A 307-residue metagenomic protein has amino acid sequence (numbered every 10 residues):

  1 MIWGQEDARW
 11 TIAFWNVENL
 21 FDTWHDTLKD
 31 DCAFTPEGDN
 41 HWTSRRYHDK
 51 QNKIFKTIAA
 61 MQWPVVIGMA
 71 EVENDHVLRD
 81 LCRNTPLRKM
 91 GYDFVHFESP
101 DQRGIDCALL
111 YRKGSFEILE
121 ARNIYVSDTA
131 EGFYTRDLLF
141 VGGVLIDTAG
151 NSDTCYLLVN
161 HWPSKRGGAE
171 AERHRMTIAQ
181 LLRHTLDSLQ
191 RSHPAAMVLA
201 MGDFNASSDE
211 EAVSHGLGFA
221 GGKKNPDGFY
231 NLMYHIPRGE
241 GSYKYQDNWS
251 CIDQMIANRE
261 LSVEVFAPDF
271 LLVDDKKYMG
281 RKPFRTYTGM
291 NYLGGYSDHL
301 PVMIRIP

Functional and structural regions predicted by a protein language model:
I2, D187-L199, A206-P307: Metal-dependent phosphoester-hydrolase catalytic domains
I2-K89, V95-I105, Y278-R281, Y287-M290 (+1 more regions): N-terminal, active-site-proximal structural segment of metallo-dependent hydrolase catalytic domains
A8-T11, Q62-V66, M90-Y92, N151-C155 (+2 more regions): Loop/turn elements at helix/coil->beta-strand transitions in domains of secreted/extracellular proteins
T11-N19, D39, E120-R122, T154-S164: Active-site-proximal beta-strand elements of phosphoester/diester hydrolases
W15-V17, Y47, I54-L78, L110 (+5 more regions): Active-site beta-strand/loop signature of hydrolases that rely on acidic residues for catalysis
D26-L28, T148-H184: Metal-dependent phosphoester/phosphodiester hydrolase catalytic core
V72-T154, N160-W162: Structured beta-strand-rich core segments of catalytic domains in phosphoester-bond hydrolases
N74-H76, Q102-G104, K165-G167, N205-E211 (+2 more regions): Active-site environment of divalent metal-dependent phosphoester hydrolases
